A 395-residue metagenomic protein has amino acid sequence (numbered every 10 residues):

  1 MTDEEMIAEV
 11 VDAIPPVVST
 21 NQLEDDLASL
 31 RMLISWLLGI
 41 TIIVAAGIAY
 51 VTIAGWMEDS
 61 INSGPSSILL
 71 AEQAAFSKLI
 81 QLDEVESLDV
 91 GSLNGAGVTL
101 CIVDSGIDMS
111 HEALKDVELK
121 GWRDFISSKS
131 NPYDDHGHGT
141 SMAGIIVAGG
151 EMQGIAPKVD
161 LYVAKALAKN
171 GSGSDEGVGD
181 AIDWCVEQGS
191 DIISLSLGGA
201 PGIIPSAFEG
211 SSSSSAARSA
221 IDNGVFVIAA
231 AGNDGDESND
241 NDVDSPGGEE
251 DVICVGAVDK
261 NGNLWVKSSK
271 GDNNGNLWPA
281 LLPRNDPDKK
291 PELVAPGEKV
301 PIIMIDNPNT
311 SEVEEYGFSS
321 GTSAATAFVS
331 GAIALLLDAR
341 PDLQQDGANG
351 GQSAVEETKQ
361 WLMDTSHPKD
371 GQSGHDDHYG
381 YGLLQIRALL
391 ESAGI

Functional and structural regions predicted by a protein language model:
T2-E5, V11, L27-A28, I34 (+5 more regions): Substrate-binding/access-modulating region of protease and related hydrolase catalytic domains
L23-L37, Y50, M57-C101, S127-Y133 (+3 more regions): N-terminal domain-start motif of subtilase-like serine proteases
L88-L100, S105-K120, S130-S174, G248-D251 (+3 more regions): Subtilisin-like serine protease catalytic core
T99-V103, G144, G154, D160-K165 (+9 more regions): Structural recognition of the beta-strand scaffold that forms the well-ordered cores of secreted hydrolase catalytic
G106-M109, F125-I126, M152, L167-G171 (+6 more regions): Solvent-exposed loop/turn segments at secondary-structure junctions within structured extracellular/periplasmic domains
E112-L114, A257-K260, L264-S269, G275-A327: Catalytic-core environment of secreted peptidases
V147-E151, D183-D191, G198, R218-D222 (+5 more regions): Sec-exported extracytoplasmic/periplasmic mature domains
A166, G297-H375: Hydrolase catalytic cores
